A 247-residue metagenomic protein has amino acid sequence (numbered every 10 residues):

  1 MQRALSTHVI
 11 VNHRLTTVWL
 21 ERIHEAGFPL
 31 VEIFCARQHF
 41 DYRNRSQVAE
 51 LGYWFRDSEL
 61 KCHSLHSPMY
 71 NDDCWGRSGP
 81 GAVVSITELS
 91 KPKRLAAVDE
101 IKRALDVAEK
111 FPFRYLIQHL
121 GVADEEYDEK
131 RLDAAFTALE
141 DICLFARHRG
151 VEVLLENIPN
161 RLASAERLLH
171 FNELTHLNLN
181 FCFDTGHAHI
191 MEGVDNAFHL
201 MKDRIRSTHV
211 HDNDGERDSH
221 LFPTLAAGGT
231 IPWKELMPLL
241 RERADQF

Functional and structural regions predicted by a protein language model:
M1-R103, E109, R147: N-terminal pre-domain/capping segments
V9-V11, C35-D41, V122-A123, I158-P159 (+1 more regions): Short histidine/acidic/glycine/proline-rich micro-motifs that form metal- and phosphate-coordinating active-site loops
T17, D57, C74-N180: Active-site acidic/histidine proton-transfer and metal-coordination neighborhood in alpha/beta enzyme cores
L30-V31, L65, T137-T230: Acidic/histidine-rich catalytic cores of soluble enzymes
C35-F40, N71, A123-E125, D212-H220: Conserved radical SAM core fold
Y42-S46, Y127-L132, E192-D195, H220-L225: Short, solvent-exposed loop/turn segments at secondary-structure boundaries
G229-E242: A short, acidic, amphipathic alpha-helical segment used as a generic capping/interface helix at domain edges
